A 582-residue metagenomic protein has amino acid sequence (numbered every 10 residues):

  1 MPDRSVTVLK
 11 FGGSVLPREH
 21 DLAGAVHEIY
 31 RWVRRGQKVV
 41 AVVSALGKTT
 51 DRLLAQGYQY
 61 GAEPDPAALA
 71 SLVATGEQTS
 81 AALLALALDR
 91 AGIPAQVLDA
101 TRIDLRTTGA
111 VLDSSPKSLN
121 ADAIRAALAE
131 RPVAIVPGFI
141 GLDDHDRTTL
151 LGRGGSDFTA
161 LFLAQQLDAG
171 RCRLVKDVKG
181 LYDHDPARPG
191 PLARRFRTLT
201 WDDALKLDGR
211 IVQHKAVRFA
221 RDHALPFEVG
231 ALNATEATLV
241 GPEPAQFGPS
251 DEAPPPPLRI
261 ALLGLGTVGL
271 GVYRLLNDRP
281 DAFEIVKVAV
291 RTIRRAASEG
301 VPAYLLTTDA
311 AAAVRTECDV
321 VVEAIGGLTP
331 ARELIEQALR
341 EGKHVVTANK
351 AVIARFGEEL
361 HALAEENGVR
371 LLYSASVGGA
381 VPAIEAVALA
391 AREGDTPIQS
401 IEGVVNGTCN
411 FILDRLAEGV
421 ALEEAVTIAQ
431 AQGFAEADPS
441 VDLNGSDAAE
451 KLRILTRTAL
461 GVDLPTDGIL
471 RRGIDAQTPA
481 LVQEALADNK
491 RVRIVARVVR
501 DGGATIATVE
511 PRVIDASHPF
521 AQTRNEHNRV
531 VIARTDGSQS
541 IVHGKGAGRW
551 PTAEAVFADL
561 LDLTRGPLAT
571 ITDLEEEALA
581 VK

Functional and structural regions predicted by a protein language model:
M1-R221: Nucleotide/pyrophosphate-binding catalytic subdomain
L128, N367-G368, L372-A435, D442 (+2 more regions): Rossmann-like NAD(P)H-binding beta-loop-alpha module
R259-R274, G546, K582: Glycine-rich adenosine-cofactor-binding loop
R279-E299: NAD(P)-binding Rossmann-fold cofactor-contacting core
A310-A348: Rossmann-fold NAD(P) dinucleotide-binding segment
R332-Q337, E341, K350-A390: Rossmann-fold NAD(P)-binding glycine/threonine-rich loop
R415-L416, E424-Q522, H527-R529: Substrate-binding/catalytic subdomain of NAD(P)-dependent oxidoreductase enzymes
A521-K582: C-terminal helical cap and adjacent loop that interface with cofactors, partners, or active-site loops
